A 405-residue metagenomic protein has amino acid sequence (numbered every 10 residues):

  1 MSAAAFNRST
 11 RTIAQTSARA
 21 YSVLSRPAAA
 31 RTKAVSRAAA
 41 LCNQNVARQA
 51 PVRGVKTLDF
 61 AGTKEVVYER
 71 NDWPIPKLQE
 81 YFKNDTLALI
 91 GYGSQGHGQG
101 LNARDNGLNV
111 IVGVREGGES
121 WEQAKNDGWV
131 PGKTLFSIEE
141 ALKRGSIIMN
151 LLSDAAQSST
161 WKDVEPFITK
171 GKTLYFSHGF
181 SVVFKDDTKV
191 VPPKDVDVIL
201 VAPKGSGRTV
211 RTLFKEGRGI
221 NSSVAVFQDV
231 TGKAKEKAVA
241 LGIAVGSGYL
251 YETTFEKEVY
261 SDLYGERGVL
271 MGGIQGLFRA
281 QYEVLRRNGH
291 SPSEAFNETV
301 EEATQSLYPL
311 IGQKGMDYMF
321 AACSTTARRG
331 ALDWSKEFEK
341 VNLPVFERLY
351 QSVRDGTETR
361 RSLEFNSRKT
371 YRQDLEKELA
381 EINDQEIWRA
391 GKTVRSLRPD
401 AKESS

Functional and structural regions predicted by a protein language model:
M1-V35: N-terminal chloroplast transit peptides
S2-F6, R37-D72, P76, R287-S405: NAD(P)-dependent Rossmann-like dehydrogenase/reductase catalytic/cofactor-binding core
R48, G54-G132: NAD(P)+-binding Rossmann beta1-loop-alpha1 motif at the extreme N-terminus of oxidoreductases
T86-A88, N109-I111, S146-N150, K172-Y175 (+5 more regions): Structural motif
R115-E116, K125-V183, V191-S206: Rossmann-like NAD(P)-binding element
W121, A141, Q157, P292-F296: Small-residue helix-packing motif on alpha-helices
Y175-R267: Rossmann-fold dinucleotide-binding core
G232-R287, S293-I311: Active-site-proximal catalytic alpha-helix in oxidoreductases
